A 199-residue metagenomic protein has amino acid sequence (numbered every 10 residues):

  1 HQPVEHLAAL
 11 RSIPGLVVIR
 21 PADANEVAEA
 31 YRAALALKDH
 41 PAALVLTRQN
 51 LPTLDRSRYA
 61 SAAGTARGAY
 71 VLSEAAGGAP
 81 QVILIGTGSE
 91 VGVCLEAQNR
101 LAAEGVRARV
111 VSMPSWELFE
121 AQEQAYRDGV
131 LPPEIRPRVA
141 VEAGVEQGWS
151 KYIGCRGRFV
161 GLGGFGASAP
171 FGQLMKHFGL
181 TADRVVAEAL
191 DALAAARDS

Functional and structural regions predicted by a protein language model:
H1-I13, A24-L35: Internal gly/pro-rich beta-alpha loop/helix module that stabilizes soluble enzyme cofactors or their anionic handles
H1-Q2, A36-S199: Thiamine diphosphate
P14-V17, V145: Mobile "lid/hinge" segments at catalytic clefts and subdomain interfaces of large enzymes
I19-A22: Active-site nucleophile and cofactor-binding loops and adjacent substrate-binding regions of central metabolic enzymes
